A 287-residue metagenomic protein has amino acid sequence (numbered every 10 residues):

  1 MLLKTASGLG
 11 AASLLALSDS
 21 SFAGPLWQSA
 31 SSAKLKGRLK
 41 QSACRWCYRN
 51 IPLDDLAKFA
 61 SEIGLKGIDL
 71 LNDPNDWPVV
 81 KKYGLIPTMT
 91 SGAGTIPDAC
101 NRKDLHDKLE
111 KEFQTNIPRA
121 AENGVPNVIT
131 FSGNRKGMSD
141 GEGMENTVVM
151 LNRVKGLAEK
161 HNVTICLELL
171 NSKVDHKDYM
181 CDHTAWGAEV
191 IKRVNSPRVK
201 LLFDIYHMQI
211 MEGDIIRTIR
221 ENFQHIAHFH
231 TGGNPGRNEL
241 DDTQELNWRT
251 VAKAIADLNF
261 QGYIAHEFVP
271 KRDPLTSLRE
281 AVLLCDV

Functional and structural regions predicted by a protein language model:
M1-L17, F22-S61, V125-P126, C181-F203 (+1 more regions): Histidine-acidic metal/acid-base catalytic patches
T5-L15, A33-L35, G67, A99-K200 (+1 more regions): Active-site acidic/histidine proton-transfer and metal-coordination neighborhood in alpha/beta enzyme cores
C47-R49, N72-P74, A93-T95, N134-K136 (+4 more regions): Active-site-proximal loop/turn and secondary-structure-junction residues that shape catalytic pockets, frequently
L56-D76: Catalytic domains of carbohydrate-active enzymes, especially glycoside hydrolases
W77-M89, V163: Short acidic, glycine/proline-enriched helix-loop-strand junctions
P87-M89, L167, F203, H266: Hydrophobic residues in well-ordered beta-strands that form the structural core
